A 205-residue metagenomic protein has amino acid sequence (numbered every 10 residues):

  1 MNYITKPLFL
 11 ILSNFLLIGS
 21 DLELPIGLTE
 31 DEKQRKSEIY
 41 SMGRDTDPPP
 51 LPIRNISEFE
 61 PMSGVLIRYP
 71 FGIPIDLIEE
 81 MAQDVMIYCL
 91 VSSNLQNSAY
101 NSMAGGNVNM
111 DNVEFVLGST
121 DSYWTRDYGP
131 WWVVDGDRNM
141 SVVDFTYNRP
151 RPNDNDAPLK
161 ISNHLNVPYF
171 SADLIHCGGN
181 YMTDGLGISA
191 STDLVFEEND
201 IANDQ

Functional and structural regions predicted by a protein language model:
N2-L10: Sec-dependent signal peptide recognition, specifically the positively charged N-region followed immediately by
F9-G19: Hydrophobic h-region of N-terminal signal peptides that target proteins for export in Gram-negative bacteria
S20-Q205: The feature marks the mature, well-folded catalytic cores of soluble enzymes
